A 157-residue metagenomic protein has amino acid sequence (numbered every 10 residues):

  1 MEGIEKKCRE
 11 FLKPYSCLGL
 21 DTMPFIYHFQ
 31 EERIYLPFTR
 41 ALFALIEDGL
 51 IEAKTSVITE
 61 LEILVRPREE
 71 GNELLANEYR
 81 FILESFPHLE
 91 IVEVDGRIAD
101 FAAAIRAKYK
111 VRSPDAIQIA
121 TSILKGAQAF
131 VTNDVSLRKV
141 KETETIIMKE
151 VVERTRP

Functional and structural regions predicted by a protein language model:
M1-T55, E69-N77, F81, V135 (+1 more regions): Short, well-structured N-terminal submotif of metal-dependent ribonuclease cores
E2-E5, L89-V135: Active-site neighborhoods of divalent-metal-dependent phosphate/nucleic-acid chemistry enzymes
F25-I26, E60, A99: A short, flexible beta-alpha/helix-coil linker loop
T59, F86: Histidine/lysine/aspartate-rich catalytic loop segments that bind and position anionic ligands
R66: Helix-loop "lid/cap" segments that line or gate small-molecule binding pockets
I91-V94, T145-E150: Short acidic-hydrophobic, aromatic-tinged amphipathic segments that line or gate anion-handling sites
V135-T143: Short loop/helix-cap segments at secondary-structure boundaries that form the rim of catalytic
